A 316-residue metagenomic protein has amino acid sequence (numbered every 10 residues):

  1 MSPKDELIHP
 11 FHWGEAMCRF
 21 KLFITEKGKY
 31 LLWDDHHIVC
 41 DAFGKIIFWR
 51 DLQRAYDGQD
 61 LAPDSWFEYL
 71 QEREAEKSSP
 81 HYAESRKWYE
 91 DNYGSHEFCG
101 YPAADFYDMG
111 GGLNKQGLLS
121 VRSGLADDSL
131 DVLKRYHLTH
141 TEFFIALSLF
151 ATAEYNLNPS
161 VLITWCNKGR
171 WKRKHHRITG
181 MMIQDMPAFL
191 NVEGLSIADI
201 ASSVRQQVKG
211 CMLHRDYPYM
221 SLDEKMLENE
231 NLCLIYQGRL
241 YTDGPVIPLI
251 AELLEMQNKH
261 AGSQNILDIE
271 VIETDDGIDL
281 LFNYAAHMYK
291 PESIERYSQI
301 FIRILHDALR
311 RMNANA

Functional and structural regions predicted by a protein language model:
M1-D35, C40-F43, N114-G124, Q206-L213 (+1 more regions): Acyl-thioester-dependent condensation/acyltransferase catalytic cores
M1-S2, G14-A16, R50, S65-G117 (+2 more regions): Short amphipathic alpha-helices and their capping loops
K21-E68, S293-L309: Active-site-proximal acidic secondary-structure segment that organizes catalysis
W33-R50, L118-N158, D199, K209-M212 (+2 more regions): Acyl activation and transfer enzymes in specialized metabolism, enriched for ANL adenylate-forming modules
I46-Q53, P159-C166, E193, I197-A198 (+1 more regions): Extended, hydrophobic beta-loop-alpha segments that form or line the acyl/peptidyl-thioester binding and transfer paths
L52-D60, Y93-E97, A151-P159, L190 (+2 more regions): A generic secondary-structure signal for well-formed alpha-helical elements
K77-E84, G112, V132-T141, I145 (+3 more regions): His-Asp-centered acyl/peptidyl-transfer active-site segments
